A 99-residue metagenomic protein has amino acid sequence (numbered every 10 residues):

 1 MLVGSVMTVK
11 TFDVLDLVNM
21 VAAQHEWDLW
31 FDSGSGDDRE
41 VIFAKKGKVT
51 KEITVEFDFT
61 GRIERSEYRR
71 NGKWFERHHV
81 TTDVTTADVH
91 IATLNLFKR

Functional and structural regions predicted by a protein language model:
L2-K46, N71-V84: Negatively charged, low-complexity tracts enriched in Asp/Glu with abundant Ser/Thr
V49-A87: Intrinsically disordered, low-complexity regulatory segments enriched in Ser/Thr/Pro and charged residues
K98-R99: Short acidic DE-rich linear segments
